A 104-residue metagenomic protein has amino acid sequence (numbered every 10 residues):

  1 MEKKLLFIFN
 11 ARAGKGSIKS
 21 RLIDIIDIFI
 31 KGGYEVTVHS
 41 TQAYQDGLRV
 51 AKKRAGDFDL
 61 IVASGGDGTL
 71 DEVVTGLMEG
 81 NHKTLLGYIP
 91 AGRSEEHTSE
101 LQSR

Functional and structural regions predicted by a protein language model:
E2-S99: Small-residue-rich beta-alpha loop regions that form the catalytic core of phosphotransfer and lipid-active enzymes
E100-R104: Positively charged, low-complexity/disordered segments
